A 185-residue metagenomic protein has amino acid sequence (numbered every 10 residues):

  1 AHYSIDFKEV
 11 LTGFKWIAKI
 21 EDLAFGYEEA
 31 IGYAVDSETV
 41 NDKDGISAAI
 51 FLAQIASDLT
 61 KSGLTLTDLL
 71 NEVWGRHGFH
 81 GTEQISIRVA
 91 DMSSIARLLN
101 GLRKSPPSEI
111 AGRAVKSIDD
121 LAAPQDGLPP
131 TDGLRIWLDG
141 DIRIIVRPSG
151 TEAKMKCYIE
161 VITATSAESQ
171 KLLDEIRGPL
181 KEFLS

Functional and structural regions predicted by a protein language model:
A1-P148, K154-Y158, T165-L173, R177-S185: Phosphate-binding and adjacent anionic-ligand microenvironments
